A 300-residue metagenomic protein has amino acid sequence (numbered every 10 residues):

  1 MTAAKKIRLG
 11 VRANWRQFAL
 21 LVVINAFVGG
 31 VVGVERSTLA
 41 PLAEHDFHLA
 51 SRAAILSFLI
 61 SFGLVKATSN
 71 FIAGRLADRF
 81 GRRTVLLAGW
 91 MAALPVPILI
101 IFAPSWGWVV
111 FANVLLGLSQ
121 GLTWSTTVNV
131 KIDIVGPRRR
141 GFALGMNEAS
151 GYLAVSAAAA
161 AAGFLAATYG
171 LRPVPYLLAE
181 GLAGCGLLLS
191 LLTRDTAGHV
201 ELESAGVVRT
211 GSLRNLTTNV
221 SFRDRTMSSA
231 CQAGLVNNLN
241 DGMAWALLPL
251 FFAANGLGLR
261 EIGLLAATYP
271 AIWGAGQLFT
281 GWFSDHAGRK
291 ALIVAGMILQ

Functional and structural regions predicted by a protein language model:
M1-W15, D195-A230: Juxtamembrane intracellular "pre-TM" segments in multi-pass secondary transporters
A13-G63, S228-A233, N237-N255: Helix-loop boundary and gating motifs at the non-cytosolic
G63-F71, V155-S156, P270-L278: Residue-level signature of mid-helix packing/kink "hotspots" within the transmembrane helices of 12-pass Major
S69-G81, G276-G288: Helix-to-loop junctions at the C-terminal end of transmembrane segments in multipass secondary transporters
M91-P104, L299-Q300: C-terminal ends and interior cores of transmembrane alpha-helices in multi-pass membrane transporters/permeases
V114-Y152: Cytoplasmic helix-loop-helix junction between adjacent transmembrane helices in 12-TM secondary transporters
V174-L191: Symmetry-related core transmembrane helices of the 12-TM Major Facilitator Superfamily/SLC fold
